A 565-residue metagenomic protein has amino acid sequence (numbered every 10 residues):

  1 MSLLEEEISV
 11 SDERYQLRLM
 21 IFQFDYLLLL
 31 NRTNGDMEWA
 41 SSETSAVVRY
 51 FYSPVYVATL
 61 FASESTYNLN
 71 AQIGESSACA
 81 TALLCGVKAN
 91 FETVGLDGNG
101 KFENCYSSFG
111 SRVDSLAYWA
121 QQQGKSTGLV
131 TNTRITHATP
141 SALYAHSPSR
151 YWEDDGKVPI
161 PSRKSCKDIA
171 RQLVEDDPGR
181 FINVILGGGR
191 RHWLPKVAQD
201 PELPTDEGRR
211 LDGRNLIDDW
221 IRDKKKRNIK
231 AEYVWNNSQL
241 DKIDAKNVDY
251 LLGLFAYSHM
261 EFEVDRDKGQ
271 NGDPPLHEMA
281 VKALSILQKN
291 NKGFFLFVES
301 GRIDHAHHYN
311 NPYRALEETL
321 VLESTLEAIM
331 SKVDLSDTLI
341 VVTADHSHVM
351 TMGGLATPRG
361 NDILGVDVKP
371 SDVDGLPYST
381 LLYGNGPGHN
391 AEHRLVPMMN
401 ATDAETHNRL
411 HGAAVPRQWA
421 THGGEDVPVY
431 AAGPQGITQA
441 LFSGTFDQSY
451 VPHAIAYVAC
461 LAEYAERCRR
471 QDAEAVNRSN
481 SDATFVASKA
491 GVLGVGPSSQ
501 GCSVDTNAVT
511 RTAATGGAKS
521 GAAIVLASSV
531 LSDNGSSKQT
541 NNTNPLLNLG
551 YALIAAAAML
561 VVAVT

Functional and structural regions predicted by a protein language model:
S2-C85, Y106, N132, T136-C502: A post-motif C-terminal structural segment
A89-E92: Intrinsically disordered, low-complexity repeat regions that act as multivalent interaction hubs in eukaryotic
G95-G110: His/Cys-centered metal/cofactor-coordination and adjacent catalytic loops
T127-V130: Short hydrophobic alpha-helical runs that function as membrane-insertion/retention elements
A490, S498-A552: C-terminal GPI-anchoring signal of eukaryotic secretory precursors
A557-T565: C-terminal membrane-anchoring or membrane-association module
